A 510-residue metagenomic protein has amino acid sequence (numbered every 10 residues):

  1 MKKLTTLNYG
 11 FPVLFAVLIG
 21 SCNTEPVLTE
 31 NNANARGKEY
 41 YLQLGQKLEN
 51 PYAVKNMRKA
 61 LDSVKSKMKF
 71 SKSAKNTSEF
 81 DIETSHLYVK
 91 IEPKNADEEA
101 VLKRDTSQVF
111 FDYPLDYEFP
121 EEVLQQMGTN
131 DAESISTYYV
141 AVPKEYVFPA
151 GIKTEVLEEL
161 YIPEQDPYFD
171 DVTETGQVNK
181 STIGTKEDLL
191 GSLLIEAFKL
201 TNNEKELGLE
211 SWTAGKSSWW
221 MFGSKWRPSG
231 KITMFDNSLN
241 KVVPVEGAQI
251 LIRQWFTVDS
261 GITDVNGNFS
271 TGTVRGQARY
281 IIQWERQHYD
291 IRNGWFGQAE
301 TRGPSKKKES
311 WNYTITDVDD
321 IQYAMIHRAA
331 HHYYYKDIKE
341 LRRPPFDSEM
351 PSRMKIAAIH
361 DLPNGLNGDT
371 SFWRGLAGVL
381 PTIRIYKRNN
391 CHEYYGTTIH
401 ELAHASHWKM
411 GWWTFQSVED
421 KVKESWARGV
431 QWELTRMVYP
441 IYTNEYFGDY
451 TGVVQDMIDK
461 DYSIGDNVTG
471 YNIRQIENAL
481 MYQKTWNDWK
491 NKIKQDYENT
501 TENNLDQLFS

Functional and structural regions predicted by a protein language model:
E25-G176: Long, solvent-exposed N-terminal ectodomains/accessory regions that are displayed to the extracellular/lumenal milieu
L44-D81, S85, D449-S510: Pan-zinc metallopeptidase signature
V54, L61, S71, R227-P228 (+1 more regions): Short, ordered, surface-exposed loop/turn motifs in non-cytosolic proteins
Q254-N268: Short, acidic Ser/Thr/Gly-rich low-complexity loop/linker segments typical of extracellular and cell-surface proteins
Q322-R388: Auxiliary, metal-adjacent structural segments of Zn-dependent hydrolase domains
T382-T398, S417: Short pre-active-site segment immediately N-terminal to the catalytic Zn-binding motif
G396-W412, E424-R428, W432: Active-site recognition of the HExxH zinc-binding catalytic motif
S417-D456: Post-HExxH zinc-binding segment in Zn-dependent metallohydrolases
